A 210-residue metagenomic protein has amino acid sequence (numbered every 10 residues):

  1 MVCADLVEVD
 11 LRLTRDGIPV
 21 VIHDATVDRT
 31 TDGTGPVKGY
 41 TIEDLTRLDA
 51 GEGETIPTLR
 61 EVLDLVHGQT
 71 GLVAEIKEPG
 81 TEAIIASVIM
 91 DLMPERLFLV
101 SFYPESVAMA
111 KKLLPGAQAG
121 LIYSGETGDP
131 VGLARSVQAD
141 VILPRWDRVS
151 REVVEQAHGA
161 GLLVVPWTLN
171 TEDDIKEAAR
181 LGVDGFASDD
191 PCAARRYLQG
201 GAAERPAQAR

Functional and structural regions predicted by a protein language model:
M1-R210: Phosphate-group recognition and catalysis centered on beta-loop-alpha active-site segments
